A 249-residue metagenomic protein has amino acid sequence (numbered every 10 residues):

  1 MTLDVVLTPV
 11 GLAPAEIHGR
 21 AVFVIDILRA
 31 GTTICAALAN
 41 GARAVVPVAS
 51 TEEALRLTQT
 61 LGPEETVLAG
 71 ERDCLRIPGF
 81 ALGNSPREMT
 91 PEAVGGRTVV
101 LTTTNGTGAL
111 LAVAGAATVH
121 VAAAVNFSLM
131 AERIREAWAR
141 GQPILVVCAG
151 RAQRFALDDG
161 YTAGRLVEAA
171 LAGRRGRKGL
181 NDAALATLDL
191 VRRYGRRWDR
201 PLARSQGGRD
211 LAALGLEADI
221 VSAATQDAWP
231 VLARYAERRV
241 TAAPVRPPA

Functional and structural regions predicted by a protein language model:
M1-L3: N- or domain-start disorder-to-order transition segments that initiate the globular core
V5-I17, A30-A42, E52-V99, T107 (+1 more regions): Residues that scaffold, gate, or flank divalent-cation-dependent active/transport sites
V22-I25: Short hydrophobic beta-strand that contains or immediately precedes a catalytic carboxylate
V45-P47: Short hydrophobic alpha-helical runs that function as membrane-insertion/retention elements
A81-T118, E132, A137-R140, L157-A249: Long, charged alpha-helical interface segments
T103-N105, A123, V146-G150: Short, structured patches in soluble enzyme cores that scaffold and shape functional sites
H120-E132: Short, acidic/small-residue loops that bind anionic groups at enzyme active sites
V147, R151-D159: Active-site-proximal helix/loop microenvironment of the serine DD-peptidase/beta-lactamase transpeptidase fold
